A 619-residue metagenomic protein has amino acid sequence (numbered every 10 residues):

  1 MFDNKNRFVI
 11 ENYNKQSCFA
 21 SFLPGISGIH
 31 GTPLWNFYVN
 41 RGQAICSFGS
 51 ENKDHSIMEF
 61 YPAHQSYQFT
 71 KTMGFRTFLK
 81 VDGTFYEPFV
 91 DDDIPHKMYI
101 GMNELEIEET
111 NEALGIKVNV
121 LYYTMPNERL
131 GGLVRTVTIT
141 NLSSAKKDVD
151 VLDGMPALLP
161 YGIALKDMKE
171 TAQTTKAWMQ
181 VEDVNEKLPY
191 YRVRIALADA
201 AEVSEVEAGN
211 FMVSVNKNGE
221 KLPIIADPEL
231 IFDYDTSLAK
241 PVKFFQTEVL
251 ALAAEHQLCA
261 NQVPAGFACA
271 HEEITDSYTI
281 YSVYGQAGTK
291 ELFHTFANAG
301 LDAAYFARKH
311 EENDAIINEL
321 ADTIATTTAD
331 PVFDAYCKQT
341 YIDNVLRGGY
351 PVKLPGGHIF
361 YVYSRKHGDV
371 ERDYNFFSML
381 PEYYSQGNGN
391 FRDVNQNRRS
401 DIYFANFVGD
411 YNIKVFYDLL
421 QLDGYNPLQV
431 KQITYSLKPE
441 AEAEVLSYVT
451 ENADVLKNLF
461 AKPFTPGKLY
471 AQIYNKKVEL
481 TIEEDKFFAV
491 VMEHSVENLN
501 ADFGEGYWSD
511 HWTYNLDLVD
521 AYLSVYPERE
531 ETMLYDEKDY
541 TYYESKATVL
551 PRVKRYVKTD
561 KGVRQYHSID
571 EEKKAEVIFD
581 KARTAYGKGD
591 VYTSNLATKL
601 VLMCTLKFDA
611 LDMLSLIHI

Functional and structural regions predicted by a protein language model:
M1-I617: Anionic coordination/interaction segments
